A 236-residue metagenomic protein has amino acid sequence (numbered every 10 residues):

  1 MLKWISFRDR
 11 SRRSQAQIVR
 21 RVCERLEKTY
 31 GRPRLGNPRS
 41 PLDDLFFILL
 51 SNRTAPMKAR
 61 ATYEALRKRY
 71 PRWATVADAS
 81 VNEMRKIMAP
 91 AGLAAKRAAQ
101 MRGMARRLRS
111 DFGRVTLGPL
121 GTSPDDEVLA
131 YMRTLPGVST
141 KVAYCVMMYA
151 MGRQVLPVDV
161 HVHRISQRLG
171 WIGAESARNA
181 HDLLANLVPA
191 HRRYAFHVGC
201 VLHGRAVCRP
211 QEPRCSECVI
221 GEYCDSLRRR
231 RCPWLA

Functional and structural regions predicted by a protein language model:
K3-A236: Catalytic cores of DNA base-excision repair glycosylases
